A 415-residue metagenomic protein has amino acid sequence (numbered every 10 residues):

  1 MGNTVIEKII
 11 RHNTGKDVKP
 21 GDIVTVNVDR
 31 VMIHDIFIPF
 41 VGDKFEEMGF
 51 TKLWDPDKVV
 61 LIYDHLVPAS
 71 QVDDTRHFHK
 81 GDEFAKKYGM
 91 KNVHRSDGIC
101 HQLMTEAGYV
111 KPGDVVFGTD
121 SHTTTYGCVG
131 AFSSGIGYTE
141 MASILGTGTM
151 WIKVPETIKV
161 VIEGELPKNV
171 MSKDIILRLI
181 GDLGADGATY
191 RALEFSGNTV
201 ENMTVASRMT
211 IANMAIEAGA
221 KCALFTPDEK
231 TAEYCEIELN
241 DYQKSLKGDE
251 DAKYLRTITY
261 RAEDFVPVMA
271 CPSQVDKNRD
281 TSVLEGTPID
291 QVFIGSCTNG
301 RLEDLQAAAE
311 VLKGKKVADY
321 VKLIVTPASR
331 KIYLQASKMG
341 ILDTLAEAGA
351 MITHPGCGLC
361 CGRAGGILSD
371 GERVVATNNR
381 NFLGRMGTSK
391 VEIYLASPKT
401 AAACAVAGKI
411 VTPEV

Functional and structural regions predicted by a protein language model:
M1-V415: Fe-S-dependent hydro-lyases/dehydratases of central metabolism
